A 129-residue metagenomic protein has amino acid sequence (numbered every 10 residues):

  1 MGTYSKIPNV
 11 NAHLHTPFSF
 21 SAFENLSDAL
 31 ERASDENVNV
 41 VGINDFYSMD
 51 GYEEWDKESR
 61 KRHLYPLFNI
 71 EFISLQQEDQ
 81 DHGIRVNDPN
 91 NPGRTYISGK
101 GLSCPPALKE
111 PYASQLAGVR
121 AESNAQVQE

Functional and structural regions predicted by a protein language model:
M1-R94: An N-terminally biased module of ancient metal coordination in phosphate/nucleic-acid-related enzymes
E78-V119: Active-site gating loops and adjacent loop-to-helix segments of metal-dependent hydrolytic enzymes
L116, R120-E129: Active-site-proximal loop/helix segment associated with metal-binding centers of metalloenzymes
